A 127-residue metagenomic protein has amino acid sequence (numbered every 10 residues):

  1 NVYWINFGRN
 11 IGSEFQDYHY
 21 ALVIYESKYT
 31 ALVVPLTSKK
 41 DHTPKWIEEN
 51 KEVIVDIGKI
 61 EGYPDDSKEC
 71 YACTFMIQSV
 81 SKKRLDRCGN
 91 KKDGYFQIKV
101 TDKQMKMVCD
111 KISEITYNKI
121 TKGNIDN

Functional and structural regions predicted by a protein language model:
N1-R9: Short coil-to-beta transition motif at edge beta-strands of beta-rich domains
Y3, D17-H19, C70: Short beta-strand or tight-loop elements that sit immediately N-terminal to catalytic metal-binding acidic residues
R9, P35-T37, Q78: A mature extracytoplasmic/lumenal domain signature
N10-G12, N127: Polar low-complexity intrinsically disordered regions
S13-E61: Compact nucleic-acid interaction/catalytic patches
I47-N127: C-terminal terminal-subdomain/extension
